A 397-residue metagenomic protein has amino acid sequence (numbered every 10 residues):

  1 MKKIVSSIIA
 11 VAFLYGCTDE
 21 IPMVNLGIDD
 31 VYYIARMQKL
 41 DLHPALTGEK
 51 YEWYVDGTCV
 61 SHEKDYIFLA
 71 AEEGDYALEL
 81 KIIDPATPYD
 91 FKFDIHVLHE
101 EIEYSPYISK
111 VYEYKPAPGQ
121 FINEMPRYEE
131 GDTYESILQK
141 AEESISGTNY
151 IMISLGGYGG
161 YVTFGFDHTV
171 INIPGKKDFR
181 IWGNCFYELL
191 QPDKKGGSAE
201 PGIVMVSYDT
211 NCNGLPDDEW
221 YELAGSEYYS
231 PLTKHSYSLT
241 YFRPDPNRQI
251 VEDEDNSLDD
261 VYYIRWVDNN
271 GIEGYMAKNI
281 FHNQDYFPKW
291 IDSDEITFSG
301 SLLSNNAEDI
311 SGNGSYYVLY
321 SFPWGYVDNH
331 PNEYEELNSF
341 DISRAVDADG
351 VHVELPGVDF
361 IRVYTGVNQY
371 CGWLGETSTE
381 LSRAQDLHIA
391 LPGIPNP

Functional and structural regions predicted by a protein language model:
M1-I4: Positively charged n-region of N-terminal signal peptides that target proteins for export
S7, V11-K39, A86-D94, E101-I102: Bacterial Sec-dependent N-terminal signal peptides
L46-E52: Solvent-exposed loop segments of extracellular immunoglobulin-like
E52-A70: Surface-exposed, flexible coil segments in extracellular/virion-facing regions
L69-D75, E354-L355: Surface-exposed, short loops/turns at beta-strand junctions within beta-sandwich domains
H96-E200, G225-P397: A domain-level signal for the mature, folded cores of soluble proteins
S207-N213: Short loop/turn segments immediately following beta-strands, especially the blade-tip and inter-blade linker loops
